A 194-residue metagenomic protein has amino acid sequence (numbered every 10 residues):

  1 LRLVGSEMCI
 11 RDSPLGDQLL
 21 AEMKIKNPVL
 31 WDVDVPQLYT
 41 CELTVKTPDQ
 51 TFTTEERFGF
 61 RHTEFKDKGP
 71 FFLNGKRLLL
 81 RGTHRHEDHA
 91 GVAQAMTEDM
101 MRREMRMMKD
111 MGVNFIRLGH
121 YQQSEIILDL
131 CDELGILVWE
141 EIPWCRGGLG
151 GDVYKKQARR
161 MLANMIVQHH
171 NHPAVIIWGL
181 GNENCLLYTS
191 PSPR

Functional and structural regions predicted by a protein language model:
R2, E141: Conserved acidic functional residues
L3, P191-R194: A short, hydrophobic C-terminal helix/tail in secreted or cell-surface proteins
S6-E7, R11-V138, R160-N164, N171 (+2 more regions): Secreted/periplasmic carbohydrate-active enzymes, especially glycoside hydrolases
R85, Y121, P143-C145, G181-E183: Active-site beta-loop-alpha junctions enriched in small/polar residues
H89-G91, G147-G150: A short acidic, helix-capping loop that chelates divalent metal ions and anchors anionic groups
S124-E125, R146-G148: Short secondary-structure capping/turn micro-motifs that flank functional sites
G148-R160: Active-site-adjacent "subsite" loops/lids of carbohydrate-active enzymes
L149-D152, G181-S190: Active-site cleft segment of glycoside hydrolase catalytic domains centered on the general acid/base Glu
